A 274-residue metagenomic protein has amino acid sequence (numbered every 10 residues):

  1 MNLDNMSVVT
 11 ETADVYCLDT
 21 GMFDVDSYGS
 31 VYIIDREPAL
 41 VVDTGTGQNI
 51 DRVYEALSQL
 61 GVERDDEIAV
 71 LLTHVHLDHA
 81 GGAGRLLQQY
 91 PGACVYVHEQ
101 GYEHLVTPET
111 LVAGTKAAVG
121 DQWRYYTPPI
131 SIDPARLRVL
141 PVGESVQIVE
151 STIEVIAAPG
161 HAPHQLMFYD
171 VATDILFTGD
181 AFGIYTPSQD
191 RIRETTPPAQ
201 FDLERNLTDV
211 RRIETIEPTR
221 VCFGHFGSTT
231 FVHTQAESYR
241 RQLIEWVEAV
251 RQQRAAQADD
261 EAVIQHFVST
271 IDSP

Functional and structural regions predicted by a protein language model:
L3, L105-I156, L207-V210: Metallo-beta-lactamase
D4-L60, F168-D180: Conserved beta-strand hairpin/beta-sheet module of binuclear metal-dependent hydrolase folds, prominently
G21, T44-T46, V75, Q100-G101 (+4 more regions): Active-site metal-binding loops of divalent metal-dependent hydrolases
I33-I34, G143-D170, I175: Core dinuclear metal-dependent hydrolase active-site scaffold
D66-D78: Metallo-beta-lactamase
G81-Y90: Metal-dependent catalytic neighborhoods of phosphoester/phosphodiester hydrolases
L207-A258: Divalent-metal (often Zn2+) His-rich catalytic cores of metallo-beta-lactamase-fold enzymes
V250-P274: C-terminal regulatory/interaction regions
